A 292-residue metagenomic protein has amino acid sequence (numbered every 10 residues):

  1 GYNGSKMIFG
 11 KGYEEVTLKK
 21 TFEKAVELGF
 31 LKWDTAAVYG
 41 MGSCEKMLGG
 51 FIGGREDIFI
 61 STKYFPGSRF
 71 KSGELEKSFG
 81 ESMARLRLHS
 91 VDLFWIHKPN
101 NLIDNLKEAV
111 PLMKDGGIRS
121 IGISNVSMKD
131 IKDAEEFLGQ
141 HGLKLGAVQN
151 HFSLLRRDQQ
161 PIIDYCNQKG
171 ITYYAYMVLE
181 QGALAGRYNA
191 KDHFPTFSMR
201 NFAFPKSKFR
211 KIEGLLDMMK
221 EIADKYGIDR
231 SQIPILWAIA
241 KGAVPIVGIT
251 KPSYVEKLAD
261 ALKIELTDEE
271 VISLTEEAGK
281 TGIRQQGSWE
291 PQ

Functional and structural regions predicted by a protein language model:
G1-I58, A278, I283, Q292: N-terminal binding-site loop/beta-alpha segment at the start of enzyme catalytic domains that lines or forms
Y2-V16, K63-G73, K98: Active-site mouth loops of central-metabolism enzymes
K11-A25, F70-L86, N105-L106, I131-E135: Short, acidic/polar
E15, P99-Q292: Beta/alpha (TIM)-barrel catalytic core signal, keyed to glycine-rich beta->alpha loops juxtaposed to Asp/Glu that bind
W33, V91, I121: Glycine-centered flexible beta-alpha turn that most often forms the glycine-rich phosphate-binding loop
G49-D57, G80-R87, V110-K114, E135-Q140: Acidic (Asp/Glu)-rich catalytic clusters
D57-S68, L93-H97, Q149-F152: A short, structured active-site edge motif that brings together acidic residues
R85-D104: Active-site groove signature of glycoside hydrolases
